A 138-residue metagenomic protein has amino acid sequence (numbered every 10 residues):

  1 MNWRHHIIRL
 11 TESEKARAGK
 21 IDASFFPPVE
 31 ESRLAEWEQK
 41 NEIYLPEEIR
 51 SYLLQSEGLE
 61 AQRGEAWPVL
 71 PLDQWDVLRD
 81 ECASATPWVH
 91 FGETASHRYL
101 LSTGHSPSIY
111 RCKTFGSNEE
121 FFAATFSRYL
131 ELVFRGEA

Functional and structural regions predicted by a protein language model:
M1-H105, E137: A surface-exposed partner-binding patch
P107-T114: Intrinsically disordered, low-complexity regulatory segments enriched in Ser/Thr/Pro and charged residues
G116-R135: Compact, glycine/acidic-enriched structural inserts
